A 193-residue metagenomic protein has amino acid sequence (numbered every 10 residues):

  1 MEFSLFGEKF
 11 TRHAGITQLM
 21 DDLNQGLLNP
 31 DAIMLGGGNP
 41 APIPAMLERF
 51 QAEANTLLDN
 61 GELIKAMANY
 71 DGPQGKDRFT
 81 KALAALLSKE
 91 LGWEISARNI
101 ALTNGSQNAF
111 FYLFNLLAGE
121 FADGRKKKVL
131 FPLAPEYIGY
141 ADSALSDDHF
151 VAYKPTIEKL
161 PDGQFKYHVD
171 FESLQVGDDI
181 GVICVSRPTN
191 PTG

Functional and structural regions predicted by a protein language model:
M1-G75, V169-E172, D178: N-terminal "arm"/small-domain region of PLP-dependent enzymes with the aminotransferase-like
K65-G193: Conserved core of the PLP fold type I
